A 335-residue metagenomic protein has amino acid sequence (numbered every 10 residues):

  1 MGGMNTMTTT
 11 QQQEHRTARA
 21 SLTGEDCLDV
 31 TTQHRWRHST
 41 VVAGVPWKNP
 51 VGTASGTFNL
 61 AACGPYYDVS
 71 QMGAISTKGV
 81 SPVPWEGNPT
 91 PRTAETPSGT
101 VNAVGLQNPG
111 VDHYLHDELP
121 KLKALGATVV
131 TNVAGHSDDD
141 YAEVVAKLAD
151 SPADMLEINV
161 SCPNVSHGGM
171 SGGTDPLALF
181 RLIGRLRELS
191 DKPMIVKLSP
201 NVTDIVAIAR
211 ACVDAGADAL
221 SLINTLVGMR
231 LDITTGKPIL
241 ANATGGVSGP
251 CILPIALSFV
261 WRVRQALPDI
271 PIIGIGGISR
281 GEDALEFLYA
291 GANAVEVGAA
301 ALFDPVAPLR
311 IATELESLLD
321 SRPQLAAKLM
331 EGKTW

Functional and structural regions predicted by a protein language model:
G2-Q33, V247-P271, S279-W335: Alpha/beta catalytic cores of nucleotide-metabolism and tRNA/nucleoside-modifying enzymes
G2-V129, G135, I311: N-terminal capping/small domains of soluble enzymes
T53, I75, Y114, T131 (+5 more regions): Conserved, mostly hydrophobic/aromatic
G56-T57, N132-H136, L198-D204, I270-E282: Glycine-rich beta-to-alpha transition loops that act as phosphate-gripper elements at the mouths of alpha/beta enzyme
A62-Y67, Y141-D150, V202-A215, Q265-L267 (+1 more regions): Catalytic cores of alpha/beta
G79-L106, V160-G173, L226-L231, A241-T244 (+3 more regions): Glycine-rich, proline-tolerant flexible connector loops at the mouths of alpha/beta enzymes
T100-V101, C162-L177, I208-I270: Glycine/Thr-rich beta-alpha phosphate-binding loop at enzyme active sites
P109-G126, G173-V196, L240-I270, I311-L325: Alpha-helix-loop-beta-strand connector modules within alpha/beta enzyme cores
